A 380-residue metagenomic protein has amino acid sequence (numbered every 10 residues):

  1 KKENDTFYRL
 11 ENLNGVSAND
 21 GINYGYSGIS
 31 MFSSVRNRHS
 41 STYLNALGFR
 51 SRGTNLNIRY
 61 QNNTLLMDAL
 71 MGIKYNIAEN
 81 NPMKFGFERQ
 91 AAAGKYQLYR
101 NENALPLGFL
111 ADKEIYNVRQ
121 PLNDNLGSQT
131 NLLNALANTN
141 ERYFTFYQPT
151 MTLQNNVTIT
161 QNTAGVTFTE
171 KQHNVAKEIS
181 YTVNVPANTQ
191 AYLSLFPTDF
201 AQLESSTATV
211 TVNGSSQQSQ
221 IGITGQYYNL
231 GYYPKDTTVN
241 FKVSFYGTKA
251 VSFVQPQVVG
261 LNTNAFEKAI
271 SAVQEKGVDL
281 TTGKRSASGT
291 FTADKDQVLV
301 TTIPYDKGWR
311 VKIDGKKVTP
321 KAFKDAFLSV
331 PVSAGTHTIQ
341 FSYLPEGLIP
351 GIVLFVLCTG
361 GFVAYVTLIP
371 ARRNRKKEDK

Functional and structural regions predicted by a protein language model:
K1-N156, S206-V212, Q217, G225-N229 (+2 more regions): Conserved luminal/periplasmic juxtamembrane motif of membrane-embedded glycan-processing enzymes
L153-K380: Active-site-proximal, structured, solvent-exposed surfaces of multi-pass membrane proteins that position macromolecular
